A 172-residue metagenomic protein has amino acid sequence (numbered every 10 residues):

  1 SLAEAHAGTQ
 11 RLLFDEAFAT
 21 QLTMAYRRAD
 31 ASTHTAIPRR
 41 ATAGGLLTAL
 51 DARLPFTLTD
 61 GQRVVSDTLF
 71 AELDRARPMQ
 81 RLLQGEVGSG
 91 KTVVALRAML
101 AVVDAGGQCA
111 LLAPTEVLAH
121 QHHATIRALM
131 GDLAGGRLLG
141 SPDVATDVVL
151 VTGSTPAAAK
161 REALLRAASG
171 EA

Functional and structural regions predicted by a protein language model:
S1-S89, V93-A110: Pre-Walker A segment
M24, E116-A119, S154-A157: Conserved nucleotide-binding/hydrolysis micro-motifs of P-loop NTPases
L46, L50, S141-V148: Gly-rich Lys/Arg/Thr-decorated short loops/hinges at beta-loop-alpha junctions or inter-strand turns that position
D74, R127, G131-G135: A general structural signal for alpha-helical elements within enzymatic catalytic domains
Q80, V94-H123, L133-T146: Conserved SF1/SF2 helicase motif Ia
G90, H120-Q121, A158-A159: Residues that form or flank phosphate/diphosphate-binding pockets in enzymes that use nucleotide phosphates
Q121-L129, A163: Alpha-helical scaffold elements adjacent to nucleotide-binding pockets in ATP/GTP-utilizing enzyme cores
P142-A145, V151-A172: Conserved motor-coupling elements within RecA-like helicase/translocase cores
